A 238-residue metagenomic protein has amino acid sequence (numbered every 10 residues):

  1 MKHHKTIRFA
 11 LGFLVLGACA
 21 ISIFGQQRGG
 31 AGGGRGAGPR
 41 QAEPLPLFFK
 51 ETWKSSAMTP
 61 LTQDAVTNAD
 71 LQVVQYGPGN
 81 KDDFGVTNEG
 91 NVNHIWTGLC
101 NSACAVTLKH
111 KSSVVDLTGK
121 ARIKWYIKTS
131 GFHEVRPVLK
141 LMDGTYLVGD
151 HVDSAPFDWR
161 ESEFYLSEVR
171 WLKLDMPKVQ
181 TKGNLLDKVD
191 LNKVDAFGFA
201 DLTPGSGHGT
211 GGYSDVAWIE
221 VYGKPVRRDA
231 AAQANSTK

Functional and structural regions predicted by a protein language model:
M1-I7: N-terminal secretory signal peptides that target proteins for export/translocation
K2, I21-I23, R122: N-terminal targeting/docking segments
I7-R8, G30: Alpha-helical and His/Cys-centered functional microenvironments
A10-S22: Bacterial N-terminal signal peptides
Q26-K238: Beta-rich carbohydrate-recognition modules and glycan-binding surfaces
